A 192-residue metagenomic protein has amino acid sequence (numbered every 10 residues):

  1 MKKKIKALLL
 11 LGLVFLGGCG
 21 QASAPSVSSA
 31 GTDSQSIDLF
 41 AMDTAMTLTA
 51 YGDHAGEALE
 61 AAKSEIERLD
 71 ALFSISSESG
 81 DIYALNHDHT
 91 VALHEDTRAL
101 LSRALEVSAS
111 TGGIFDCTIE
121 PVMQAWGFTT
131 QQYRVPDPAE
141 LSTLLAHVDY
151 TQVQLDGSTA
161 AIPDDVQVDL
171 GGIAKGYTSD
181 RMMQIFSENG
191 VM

Functional and structural regions predicted by a protein language model:
M1-K2: N-terminal secretory signal peptides that target proteins for export/translocation
K6-A7, L13-G171, R181-M192: A contiguous, well-ordered beta/alpha segment that forms the leading edge of an enzyme domain
K175: Short, conserved phosphate/pyrophosphate- and ester-handling motifs at nucleotide-, phospho-/glycolipid
T178: Short active-site segment of divalent metal-dependent hydrolases/proteases that encodes the spacing between
